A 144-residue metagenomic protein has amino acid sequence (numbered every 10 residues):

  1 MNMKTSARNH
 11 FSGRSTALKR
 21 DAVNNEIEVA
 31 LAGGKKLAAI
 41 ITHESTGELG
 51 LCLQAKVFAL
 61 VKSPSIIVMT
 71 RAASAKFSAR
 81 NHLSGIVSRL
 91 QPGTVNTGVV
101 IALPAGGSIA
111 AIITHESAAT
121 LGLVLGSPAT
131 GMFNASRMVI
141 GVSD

Functional and structural regions predicted by a protein language model:
N2-S12, A17, K35-K36, H43-T97 (+1 more regions): Glycine/charge-rich catalytic "coupling/switch" loops of P-loop NTPases
A22-E28, T94-I101: Short aromatic-glycine-enriched beta-strand elements
A32-G34, P104-G106: Glycine-centered tight beta-turn/hairpin loop motif at sheet-sheet or coil-to-beta transitions
A110-I112: Canonical phosphoinositide-binding patch of PH/PH-like domains
